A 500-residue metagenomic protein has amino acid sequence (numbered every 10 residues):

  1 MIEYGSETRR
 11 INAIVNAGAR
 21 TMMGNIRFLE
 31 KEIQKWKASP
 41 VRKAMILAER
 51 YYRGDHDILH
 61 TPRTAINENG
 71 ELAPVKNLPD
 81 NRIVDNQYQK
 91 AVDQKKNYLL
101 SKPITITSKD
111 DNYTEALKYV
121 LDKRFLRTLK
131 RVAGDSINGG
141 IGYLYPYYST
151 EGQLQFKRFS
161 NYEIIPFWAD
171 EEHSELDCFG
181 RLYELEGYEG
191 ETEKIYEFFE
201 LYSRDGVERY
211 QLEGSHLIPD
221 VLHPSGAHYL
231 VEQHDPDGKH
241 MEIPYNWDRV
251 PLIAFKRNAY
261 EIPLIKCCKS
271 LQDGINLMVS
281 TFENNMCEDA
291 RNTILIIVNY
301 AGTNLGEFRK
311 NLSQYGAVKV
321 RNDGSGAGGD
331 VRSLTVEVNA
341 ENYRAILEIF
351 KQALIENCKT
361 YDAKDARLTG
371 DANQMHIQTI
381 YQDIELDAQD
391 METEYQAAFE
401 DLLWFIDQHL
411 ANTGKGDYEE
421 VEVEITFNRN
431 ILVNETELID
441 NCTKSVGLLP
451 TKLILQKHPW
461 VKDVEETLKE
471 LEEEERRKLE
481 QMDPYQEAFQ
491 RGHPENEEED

Functional and structural regions predicted by a protein language model:
M1, E7, N276-C287, I294 (+2 more regions): Glycine- and charge-rich intrinsically disordered segments
M1-F167, E171-L176, N496-D500: Extended, helix-rich architectural segments
I2-D57, A259-D273, V298-A327, T360-Y381 (+1 more regions): Short N-terminal secondary-structure initiator segments
N112-Y113, V120-L129, S136, C267 (+5 more regions): Short amphipathic alpha-helical segments
Y113-E115, G329-R332, Y381: A short, surface-exposed helix-loop junction/capping segment
A133-G139, Y143-Y260: Extended, regular secondary-structure scaffolds
E232-A372, H376: Extended, charged amphipathic alpha-helical segments
E307-S325, V338, N342-A345, I349-D500: C-terminal helix-loop subdomains that flank or include functional centers
